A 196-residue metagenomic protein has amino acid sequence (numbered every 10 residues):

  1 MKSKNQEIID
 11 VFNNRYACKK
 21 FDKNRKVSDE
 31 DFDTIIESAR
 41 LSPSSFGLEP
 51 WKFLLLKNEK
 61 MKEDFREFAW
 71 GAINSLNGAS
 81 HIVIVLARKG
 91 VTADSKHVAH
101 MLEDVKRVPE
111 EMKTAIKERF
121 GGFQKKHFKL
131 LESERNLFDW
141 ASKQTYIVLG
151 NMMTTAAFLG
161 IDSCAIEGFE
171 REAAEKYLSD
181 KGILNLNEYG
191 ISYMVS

Functional and structural regions predicted by a protein language model:
M1-S196: Acidic, surface-exposed loops and disordered segments
